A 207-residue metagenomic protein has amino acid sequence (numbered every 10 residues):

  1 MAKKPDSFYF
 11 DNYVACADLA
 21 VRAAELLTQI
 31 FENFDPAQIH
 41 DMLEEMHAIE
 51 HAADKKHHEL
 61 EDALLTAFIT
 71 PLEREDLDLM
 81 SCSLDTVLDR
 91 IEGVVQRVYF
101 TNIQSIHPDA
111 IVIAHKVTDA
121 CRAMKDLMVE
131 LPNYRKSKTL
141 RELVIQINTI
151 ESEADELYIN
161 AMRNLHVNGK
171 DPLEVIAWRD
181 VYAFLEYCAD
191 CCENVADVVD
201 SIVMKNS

Functional and structural regions predicted by a protein language model:
M1-S207: Cytosolic, long alpha-helical scaffolding segments
